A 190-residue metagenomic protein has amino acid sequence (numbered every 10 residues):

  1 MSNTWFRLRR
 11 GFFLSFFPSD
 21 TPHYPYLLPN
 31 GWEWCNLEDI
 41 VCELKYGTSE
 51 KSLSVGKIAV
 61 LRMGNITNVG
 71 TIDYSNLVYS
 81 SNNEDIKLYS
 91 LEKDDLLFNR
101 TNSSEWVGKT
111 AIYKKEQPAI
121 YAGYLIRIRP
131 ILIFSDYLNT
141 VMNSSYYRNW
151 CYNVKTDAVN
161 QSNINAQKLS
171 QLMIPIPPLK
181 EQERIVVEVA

Functional and structural regions predicted by a protein language model:
M1-W5, R9: Extended, domain-scale alpha-helical bundle/helix-rich regions
R7, P18-Y46, L179-V186: Non-catalytic DNA-recognition/assembly elements of restriction-modification systems
D20, E38-E50, G64-D95, Y113: Sequence-specific dsDNA recognition surfaces
Y24-L28, Y79, I126-P130, S170-I176: Short, well-ordered beta-strand elements within core beta-sheets of diverse protein domains
E33, L138, K168-A190: Amphipathic alpha-helical segments
I66-V78, L96-Y121, D136-T140, R148-K155 (+1 more regions): Short, ligand-facing micro-motifs at secondary-structure edges
P118-I126, D136, T156-P177: A short glycine-rich beta-alpha junction/loop motif
